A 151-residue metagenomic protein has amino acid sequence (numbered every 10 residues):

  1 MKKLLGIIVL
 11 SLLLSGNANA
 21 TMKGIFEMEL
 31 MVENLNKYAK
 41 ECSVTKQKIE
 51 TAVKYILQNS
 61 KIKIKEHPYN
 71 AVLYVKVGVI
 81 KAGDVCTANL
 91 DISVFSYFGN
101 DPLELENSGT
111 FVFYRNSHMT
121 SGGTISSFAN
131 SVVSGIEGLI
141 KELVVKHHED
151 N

Functional and structural regions predicted by a protein language model:
L4, I8, S15-T51, K141-N151: A structural "domain/chain start" motif
S11, N19-T21, E66, G83: Sterically constrained small-residue positions within well-ordered secondary structures of folded domains
E27-L30, Y55-D91: A short, hydrophobic beta-strand-centered structural micro-motif
E50-Q58, E137: Generic solvent-exposed, charged/amphipathic alpha-helical segments that serve as macromolecular interface scaffolds
K76-S117: Long, continuous compositionally biased terminal/linker segments
E104-N151: C-terminal/domain-edge helix-coil "capping" segments
